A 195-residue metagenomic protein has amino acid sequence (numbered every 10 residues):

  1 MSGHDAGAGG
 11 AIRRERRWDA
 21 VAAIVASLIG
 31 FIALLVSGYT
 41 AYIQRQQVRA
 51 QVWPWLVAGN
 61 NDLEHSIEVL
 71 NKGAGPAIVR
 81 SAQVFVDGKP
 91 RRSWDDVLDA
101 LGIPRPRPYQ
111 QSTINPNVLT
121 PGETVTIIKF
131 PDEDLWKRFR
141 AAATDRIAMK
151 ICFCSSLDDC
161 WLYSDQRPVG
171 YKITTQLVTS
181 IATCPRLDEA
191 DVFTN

Functional and structural regions predicted by a protein language model:
S2-P106, Q110, I114-V118, T183-D188 (+1 more regions): Membrane-proximal alpha-helical anchors
A11, K129, F153-C154, L177 (+1 more regions): Intrinsically disordered, low-complexity regions enriched in Ser/Pro/Gly/Gln/His and often acidic
R17-A20, I24, Y39-T40, F153-L157 (+2 more regions): Broad hydrophobic/π-residue packing in well-ordered secondary structure
S81-A82, K129, D165: Short hydrophobic alpha-helical segments that form membrane-spanning helices or hydrophobic packing faces of helical
R91-R92, V125, W161: Short, isolated positions in well-ordered beta-strands
D95, L157-N195: Acidic, serine/threonine- and proline-rich intrinsically disordered appendage/tail regions
R105-R146, C154-L157: Short, solvent-exposed, Trp/other aromatic-anchored flexible loops in extracytoplasmic proteins
